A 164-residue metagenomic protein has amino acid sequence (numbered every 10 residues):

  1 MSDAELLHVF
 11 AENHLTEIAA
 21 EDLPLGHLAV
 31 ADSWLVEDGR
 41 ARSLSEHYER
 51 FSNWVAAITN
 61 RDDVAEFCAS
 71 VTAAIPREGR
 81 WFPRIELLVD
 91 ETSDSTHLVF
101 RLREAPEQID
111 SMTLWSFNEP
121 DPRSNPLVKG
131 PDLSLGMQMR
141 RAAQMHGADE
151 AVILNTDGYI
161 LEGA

Functional and structural regions predicted by a protein language model:
M1-V152, T156-Y159: Conserved alpha/beta cores of soluble small-molecule-handling proteins
E162-A164: Glycine-rich phosphate/ribose-binding loops and adjacent secondary-structure elements that form binding surfaces
